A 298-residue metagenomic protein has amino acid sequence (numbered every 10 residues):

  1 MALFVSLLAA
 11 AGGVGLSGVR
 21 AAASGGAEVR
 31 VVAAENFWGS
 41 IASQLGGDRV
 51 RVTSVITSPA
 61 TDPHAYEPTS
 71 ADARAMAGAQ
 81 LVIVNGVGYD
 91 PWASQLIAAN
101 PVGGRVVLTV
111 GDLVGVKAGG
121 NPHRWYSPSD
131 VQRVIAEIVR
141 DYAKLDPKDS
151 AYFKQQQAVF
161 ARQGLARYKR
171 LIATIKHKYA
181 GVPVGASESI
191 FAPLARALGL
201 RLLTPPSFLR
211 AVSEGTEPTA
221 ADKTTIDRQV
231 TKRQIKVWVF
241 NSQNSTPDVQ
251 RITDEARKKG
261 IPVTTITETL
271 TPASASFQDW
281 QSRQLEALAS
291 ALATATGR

Functional and structural regions predicted by a protein language model:
M1-F4: N-terminal export and membrane-targeting signals
L7: N-terminal Rossmann-like dinucleotide-binding module
A10-R298: Extracytoplasmic metal-acquisition and chelation regions
